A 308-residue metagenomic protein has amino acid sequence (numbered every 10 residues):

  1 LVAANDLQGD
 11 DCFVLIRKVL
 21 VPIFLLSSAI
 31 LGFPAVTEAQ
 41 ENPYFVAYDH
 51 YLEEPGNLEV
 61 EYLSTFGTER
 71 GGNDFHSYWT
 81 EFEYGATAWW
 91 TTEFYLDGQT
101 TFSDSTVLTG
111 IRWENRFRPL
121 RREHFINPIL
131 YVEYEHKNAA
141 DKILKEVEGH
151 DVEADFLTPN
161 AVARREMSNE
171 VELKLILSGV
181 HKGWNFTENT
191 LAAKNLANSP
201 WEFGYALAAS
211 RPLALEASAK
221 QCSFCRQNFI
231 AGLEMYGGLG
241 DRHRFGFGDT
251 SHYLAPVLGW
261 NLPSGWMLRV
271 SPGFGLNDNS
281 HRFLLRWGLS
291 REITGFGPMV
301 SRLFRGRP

Functional and structural regions predicted by a protein language model:
L1, S28, N42-P43: Low-complexity, intrinsically disordered short segments enriched for Gly/Pro and polybasic residues
V2-Q8: Extreme N-terminal basic, low-complexity initiation segments that serve as generic localization/processing leaders
Q8-F24: Bacterial N-terminal signal peptides that target proteins for export
P22-G32: Bacterial N-terminal signal peptides
F33-A39: Sec/Tat signal peptide C-region and signal peptidase I cleavage site
A39-P308: Transmembrane beta-barrel domains of Gram-negative outer membranes and organellar outer membranes
